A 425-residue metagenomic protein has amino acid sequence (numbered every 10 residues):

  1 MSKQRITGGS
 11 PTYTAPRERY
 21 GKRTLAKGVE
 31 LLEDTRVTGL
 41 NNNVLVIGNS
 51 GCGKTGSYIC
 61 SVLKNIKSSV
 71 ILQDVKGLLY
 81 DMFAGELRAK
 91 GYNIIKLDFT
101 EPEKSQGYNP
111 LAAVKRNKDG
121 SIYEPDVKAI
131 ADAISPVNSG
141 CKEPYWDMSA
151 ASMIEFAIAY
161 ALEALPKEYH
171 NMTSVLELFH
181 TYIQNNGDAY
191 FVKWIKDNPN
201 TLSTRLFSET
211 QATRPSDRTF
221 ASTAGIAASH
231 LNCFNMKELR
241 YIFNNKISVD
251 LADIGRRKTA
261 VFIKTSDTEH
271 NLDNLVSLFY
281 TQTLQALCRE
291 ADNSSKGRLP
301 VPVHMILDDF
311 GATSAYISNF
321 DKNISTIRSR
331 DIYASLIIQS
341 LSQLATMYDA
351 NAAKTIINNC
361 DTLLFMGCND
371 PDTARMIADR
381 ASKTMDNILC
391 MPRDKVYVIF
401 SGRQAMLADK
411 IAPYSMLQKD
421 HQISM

Functional and structural regions predicted by a protein language model:
S2-T35: N-terminal pre-Walker A segment at the start of P-loop NTPase domains
K3, K27-E30, L40-I332, R375 (+2 more regions): P-loop NTPase motor domains
T12, R17-G21, G107, E168 (+3 more regions): Intrinsically disordered, low-complexity N-terminal regions enriched in serine/proline/glycine with scattered basic
D34-T35, L251, D349: Short, flexible segments with low predicted structural confidence
V75, F99-T100, Q339-L341, C368-N369: Short, ordered loop/turn segments at secondary-structure junctions
I327-T346: Sensor-1/coupling segment of RecA-like P-loop NTPase cores
L341-M425: C-terminal regions of RecA-like/P-loop NTPase motor modules
